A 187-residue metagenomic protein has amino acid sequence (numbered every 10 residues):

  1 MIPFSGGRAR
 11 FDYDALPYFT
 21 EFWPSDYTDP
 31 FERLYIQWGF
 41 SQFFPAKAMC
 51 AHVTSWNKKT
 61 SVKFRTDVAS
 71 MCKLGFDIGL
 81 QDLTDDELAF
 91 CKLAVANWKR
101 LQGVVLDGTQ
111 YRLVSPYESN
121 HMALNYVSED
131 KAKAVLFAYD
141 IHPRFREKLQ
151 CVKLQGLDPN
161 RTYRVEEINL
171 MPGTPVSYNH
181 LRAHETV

Functional and structural regions predicted by a protein language model:
I2-D82: Glycan-recognition surfaces
R8-Y13, D77-G79, D85-D86, N120 (+2 more regions): Flexible loop/turn segments at secondary-structure boundaries
S55, D82, E147-Q150, E166-E167 (+1 more regions): Short conserved micro-motifs at the rims of enzyme active sites and ligand-binding pockets
A69, L136, V165: Conserved, mostly hydrophobic/aromatic
M71-K73, D77-L113: Aromatic- and carboxylate-lined catalytic core of secreted/periplasmic carbohydrate-active enzymes
S115-P159: Carbohydrate-binding surface patches
Q155-L170: Solvent-exposed beta-hairpin/edge-strand motifs
H180-V187: Single conserved hydrophobic/aromatic residue that forms the stacking wall/gate of nucleotide- or nucleobase-binding
